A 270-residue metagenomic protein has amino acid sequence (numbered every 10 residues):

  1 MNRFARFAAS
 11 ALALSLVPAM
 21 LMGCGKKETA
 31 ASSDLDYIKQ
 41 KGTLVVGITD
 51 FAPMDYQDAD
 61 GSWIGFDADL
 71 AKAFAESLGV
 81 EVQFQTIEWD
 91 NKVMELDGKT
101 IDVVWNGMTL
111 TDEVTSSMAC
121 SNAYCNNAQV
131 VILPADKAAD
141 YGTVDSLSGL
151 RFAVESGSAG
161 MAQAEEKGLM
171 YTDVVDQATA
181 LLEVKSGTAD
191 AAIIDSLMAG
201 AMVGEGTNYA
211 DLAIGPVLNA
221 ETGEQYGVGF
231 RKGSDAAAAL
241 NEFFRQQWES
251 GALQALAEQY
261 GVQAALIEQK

Functional and structural regions predicted by a protein language model:
A19-G23: C-terminal motif of bacterial Sec signal peptides marking the signal peptidase cleavage site
G25-K27, A68-S77, S158, G223-A264: Extended ligand-binding regions for polar small-molecule ligands
T29-G107: Extracytoplasmic small-molecule ligand-binding "clamshell" domains of the periplasmic binding protein/Venus flytrap
S32, F84-E95, A139, G157-S158 (+1 more regions): Short helix-initiation/N-cap motifs at beta->coil->alpha
L35-Y37, L133-R151: Flexible hinge/capping segments at coil-to-helix
T43-I48, T143-G157: Short loop->beta-strand "edge-of-pocket" segments that line small-molecule binding or catalytic clefts across diverse
G47-A52, Q85-D90, K99, V103-T111 (+5 more regions): Beta->alpha turn/N-cap motifs
N126-L133, S196, G200, G204-R245 (+1 more regions): Periplasmic-binding protein-like
